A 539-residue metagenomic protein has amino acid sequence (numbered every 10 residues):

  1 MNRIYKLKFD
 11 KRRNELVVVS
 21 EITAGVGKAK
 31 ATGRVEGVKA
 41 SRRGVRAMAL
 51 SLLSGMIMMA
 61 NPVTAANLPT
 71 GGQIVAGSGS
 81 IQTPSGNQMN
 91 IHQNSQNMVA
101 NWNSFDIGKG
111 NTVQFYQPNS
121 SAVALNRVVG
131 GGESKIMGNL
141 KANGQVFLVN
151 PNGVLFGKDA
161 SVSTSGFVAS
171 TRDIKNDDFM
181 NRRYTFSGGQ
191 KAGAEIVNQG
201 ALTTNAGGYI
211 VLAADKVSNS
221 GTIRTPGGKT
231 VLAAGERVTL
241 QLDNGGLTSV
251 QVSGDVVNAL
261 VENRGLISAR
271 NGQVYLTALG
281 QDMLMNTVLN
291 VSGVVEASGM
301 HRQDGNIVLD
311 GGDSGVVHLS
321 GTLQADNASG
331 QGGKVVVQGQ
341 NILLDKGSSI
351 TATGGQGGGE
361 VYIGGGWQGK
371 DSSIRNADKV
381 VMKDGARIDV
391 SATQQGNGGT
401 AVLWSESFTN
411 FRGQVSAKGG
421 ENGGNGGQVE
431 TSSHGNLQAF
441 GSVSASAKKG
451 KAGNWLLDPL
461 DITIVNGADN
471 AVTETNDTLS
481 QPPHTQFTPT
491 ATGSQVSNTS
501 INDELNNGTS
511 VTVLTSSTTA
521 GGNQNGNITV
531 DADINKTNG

Functional and structural regions predicted by a protein language model:
N2, E15, S20, A24-K28 (+1 more regions): Extracellular and secretory-pathway beta-repeat/beta-biased strand scaffolds
D10-K11: Short, acidic, Ser/Thr-enriched surface-loop or helix-capping motifs
